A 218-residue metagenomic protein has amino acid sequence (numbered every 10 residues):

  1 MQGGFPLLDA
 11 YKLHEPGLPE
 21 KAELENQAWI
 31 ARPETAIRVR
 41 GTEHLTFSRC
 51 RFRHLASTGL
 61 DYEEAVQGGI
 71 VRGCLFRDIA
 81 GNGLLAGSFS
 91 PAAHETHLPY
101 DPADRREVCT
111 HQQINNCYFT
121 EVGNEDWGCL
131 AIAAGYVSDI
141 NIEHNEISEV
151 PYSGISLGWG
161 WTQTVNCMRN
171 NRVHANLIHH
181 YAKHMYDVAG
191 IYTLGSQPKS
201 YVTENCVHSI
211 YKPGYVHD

Functional and structural regions predicted by a protein language model:
M1-R53, D61, A92-R106: Extracellular polysaccharide-degrading/modifying enzymes targeting complex plant/algal/animal polysaccharides
Q2-G3, E43-H54, V66-G81, A93-G123 (+3 more regions): Right-handed parallel beta-helix
F5, A10-Y11, E34, A56-Y62 (+8 more regions): Short glycine/acidic-rich loop motifs that flank beta-strands on beta-rich extracellular proteins
E25-Q27, A31-R40, I132, T193-Q197 (+2 more regions): Right-handed parallel beta-helix
F89, G190-T193: Polysaccharide-binding and catalytic clefts of secreted carbohydrate-active enzymes
S90, W159-W161: Active-site-proximal loop/turn and secondary-structure-junction residues that shape catalytic pockets, frequently
